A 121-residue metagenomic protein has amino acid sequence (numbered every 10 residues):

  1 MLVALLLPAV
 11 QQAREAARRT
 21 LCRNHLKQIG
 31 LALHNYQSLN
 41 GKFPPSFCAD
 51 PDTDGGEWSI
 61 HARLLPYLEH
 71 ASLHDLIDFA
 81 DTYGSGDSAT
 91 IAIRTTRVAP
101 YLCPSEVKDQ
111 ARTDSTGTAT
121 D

Functional and structural regions predicted by a protein language model:
M1-A9: Alpha-helical hydrophobic helix detector
Q12-D121: Internal low-complexity, small-residue/proline-rich segments
